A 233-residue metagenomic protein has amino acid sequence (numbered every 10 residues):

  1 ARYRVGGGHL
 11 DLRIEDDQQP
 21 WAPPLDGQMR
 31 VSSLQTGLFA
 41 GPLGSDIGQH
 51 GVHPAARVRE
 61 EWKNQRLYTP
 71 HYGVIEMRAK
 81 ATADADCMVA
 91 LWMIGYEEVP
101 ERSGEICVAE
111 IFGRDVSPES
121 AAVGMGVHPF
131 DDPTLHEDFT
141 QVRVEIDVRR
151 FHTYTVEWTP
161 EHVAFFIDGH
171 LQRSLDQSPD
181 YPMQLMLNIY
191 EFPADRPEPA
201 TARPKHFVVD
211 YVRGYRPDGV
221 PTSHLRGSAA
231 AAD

Functional and structural regions predicted by a protein language model:
A1-D233: GH16 jelly-roll
